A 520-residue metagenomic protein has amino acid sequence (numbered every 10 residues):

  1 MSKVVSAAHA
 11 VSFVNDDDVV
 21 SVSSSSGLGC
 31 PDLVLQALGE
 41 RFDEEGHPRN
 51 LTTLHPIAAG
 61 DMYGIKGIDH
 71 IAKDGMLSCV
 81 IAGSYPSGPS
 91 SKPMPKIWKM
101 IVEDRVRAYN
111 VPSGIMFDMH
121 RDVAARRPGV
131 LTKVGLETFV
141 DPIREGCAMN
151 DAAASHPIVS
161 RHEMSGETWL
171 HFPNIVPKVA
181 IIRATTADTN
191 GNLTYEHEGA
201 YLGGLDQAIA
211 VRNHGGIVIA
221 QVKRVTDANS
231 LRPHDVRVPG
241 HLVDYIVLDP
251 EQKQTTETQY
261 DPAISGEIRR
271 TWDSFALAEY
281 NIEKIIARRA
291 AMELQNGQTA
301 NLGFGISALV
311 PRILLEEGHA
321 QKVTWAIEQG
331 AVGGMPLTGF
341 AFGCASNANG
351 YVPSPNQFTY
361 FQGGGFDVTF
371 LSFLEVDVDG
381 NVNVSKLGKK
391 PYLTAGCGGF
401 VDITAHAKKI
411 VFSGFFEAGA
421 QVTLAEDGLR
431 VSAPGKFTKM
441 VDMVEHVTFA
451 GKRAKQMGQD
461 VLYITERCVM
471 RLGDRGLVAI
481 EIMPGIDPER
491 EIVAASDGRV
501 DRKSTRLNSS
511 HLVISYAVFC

Functional and structural regions predicted by a protein language model:
S2-S12, S26-D43, G60-W272, G334-R506: Conserved phosphate- and dinucleotide-binding cores of soluble alpha/beta proteins, encompassing both enzyme active
V5-S21, F519: Long, hydrophobic N-terminal alpha-helical segment
V11, R49, L277-E279, K284-Q295 (+2 more regions): Glycine-rich phosphate/ribose-binding loops and adjacent secondary-structure elements that form binding surfaces
V19-S24, T52-H55, I81-G83: Short glycine-rich or small-residue beta-strand-to-loop segments that form or flank ligand, phosphate, metal/Fe-S
V20-R41, I57, A300, F304-G305 (+2 more regions): Glycine-rich N-terminal segment of FAD-binding domains in flavoprotein oxidoreductases, spanning the beta-loop-helix
L51-T53, V218, A300, W325 (+1 more regions): Hydrophobic/aromatic residues located in beta-strands of well-ordered beta-sheets within soluble catalytic
L507-C520: Single conserved hydrophobic/aromatic residue that forms the stacking wall/gate of nucleotide- or nucleobase-binding
